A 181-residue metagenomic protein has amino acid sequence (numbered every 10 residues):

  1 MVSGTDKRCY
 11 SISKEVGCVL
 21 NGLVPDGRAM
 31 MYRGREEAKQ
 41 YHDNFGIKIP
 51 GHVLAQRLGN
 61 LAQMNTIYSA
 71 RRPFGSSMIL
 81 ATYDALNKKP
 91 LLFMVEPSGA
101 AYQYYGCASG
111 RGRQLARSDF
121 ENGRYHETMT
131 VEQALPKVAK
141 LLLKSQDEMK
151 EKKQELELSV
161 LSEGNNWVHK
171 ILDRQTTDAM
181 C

Functional and structural regions predicted by a protein language model:
M1-C181: Long, low-complexity N-terminal extensions
